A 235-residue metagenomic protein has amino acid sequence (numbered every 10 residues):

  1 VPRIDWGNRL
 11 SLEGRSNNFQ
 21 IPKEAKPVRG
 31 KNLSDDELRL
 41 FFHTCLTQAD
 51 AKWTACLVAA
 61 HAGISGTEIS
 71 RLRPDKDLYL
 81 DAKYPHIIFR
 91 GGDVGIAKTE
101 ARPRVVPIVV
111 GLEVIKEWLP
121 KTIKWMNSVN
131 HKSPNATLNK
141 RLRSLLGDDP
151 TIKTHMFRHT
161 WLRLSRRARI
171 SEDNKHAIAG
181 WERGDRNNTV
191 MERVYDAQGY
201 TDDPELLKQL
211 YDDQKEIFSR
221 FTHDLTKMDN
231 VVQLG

Functional and structural regions predicted by a protein language model:
V1-G7, E13, I108: Non-catalytic DNA-binding core/recognition domains of DNA-processing enzymes
S11-G66, S70, R158: Basic, Lys/Arg- and aromatic-enriched nucleic-acid-binding interface segment
L38, P107-P150, T160-L164, D173: Active-site/catalytic core of tyrosine-dependent DNA strand-transfer enzymes
K52, R102, D148, M156: Exposed loop/turn and edge beta-strand positions of beta-sandwich/beta-sheet ligand-binding modules
L57, H61, E68, M156-R183: C-terminal catalytic core of tyrosine-transesterase DNA break-rejoin enzymes
L57-V58, G66-S70, L80, P85 (+4 more regions): C-terminal structured domain segments across diverse proteins
R71-V114, R186: Conserved tyrosine-mediated DNA breakage-rejoining catalytic core shared by Y-recombinases
D93, A179-L234: Catalytic-site neighborhood detector that most strongly recognizes the C-terminal catalytic loop/helix of tyrosine
